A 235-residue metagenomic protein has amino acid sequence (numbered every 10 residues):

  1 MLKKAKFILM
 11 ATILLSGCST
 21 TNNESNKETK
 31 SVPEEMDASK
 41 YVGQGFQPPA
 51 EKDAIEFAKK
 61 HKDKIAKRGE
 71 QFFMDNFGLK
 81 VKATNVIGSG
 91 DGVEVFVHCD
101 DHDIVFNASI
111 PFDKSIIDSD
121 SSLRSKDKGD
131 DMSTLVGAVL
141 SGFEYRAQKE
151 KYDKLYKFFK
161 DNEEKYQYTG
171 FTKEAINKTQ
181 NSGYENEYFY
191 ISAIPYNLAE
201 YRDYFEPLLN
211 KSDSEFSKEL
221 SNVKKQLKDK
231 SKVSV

Functional and structural regions predicted by a protein language model:
K3-M10: Sec-dependent signal peptide recognition, specifically the positively charged N-region followed immediately by
L14-G17: C-terminal motif of bacterial Sec signal peptides marking the signal peptidase cleavage site
S19-N22: Bacterial signal peptide processing site
N26-Q44, F171-Y184: Compositionally biased P/S/T/G-rich terminal and signal peptide-adjacent segments that lie outside catalytic cores
K40-K82: Short, non-transmembrane alpha-helical segments in secretory-pathway proteins
N76-D113: Exposed beta-strand-loop-beta-strand "reactive/processing" segments of non-cytosolic proteins
I104-D130: A short, surface-exposed beta-strand/turn
D127-V235: Metal-dependent nuclease catalytic core centered on acidic motifs
